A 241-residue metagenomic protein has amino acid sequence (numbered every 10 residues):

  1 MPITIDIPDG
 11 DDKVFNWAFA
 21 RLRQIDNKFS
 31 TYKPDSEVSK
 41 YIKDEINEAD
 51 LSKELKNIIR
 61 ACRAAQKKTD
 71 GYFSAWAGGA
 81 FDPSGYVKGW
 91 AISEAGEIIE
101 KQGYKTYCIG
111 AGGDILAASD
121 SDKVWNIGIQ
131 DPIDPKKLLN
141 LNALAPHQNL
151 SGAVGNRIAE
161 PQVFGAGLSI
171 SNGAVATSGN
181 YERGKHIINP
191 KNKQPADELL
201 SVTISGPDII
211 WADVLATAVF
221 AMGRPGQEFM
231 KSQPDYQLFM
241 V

Functional and structural regions predicted by a protein language model:
M1-V241: Mature catalytic core of soluble alpha/beta enzymes
